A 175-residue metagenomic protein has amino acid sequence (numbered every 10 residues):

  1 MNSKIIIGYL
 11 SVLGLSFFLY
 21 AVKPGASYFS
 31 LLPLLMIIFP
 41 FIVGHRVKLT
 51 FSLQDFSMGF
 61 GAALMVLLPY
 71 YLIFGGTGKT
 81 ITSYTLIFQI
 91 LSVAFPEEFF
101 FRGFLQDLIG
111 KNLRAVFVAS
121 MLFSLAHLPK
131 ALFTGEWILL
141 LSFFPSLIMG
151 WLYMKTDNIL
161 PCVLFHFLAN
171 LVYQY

Functional and structural regions predicted by a protein language model:
M1-F51, L67, F133-T134, L171-Y175: N-terminal, membrane-interfacial amphipathic/helix-forming hydrophobic leader that caps and precedes the first
N2-G14, M58-A62, A115-S120, W137-S142: Short hydrophobic alpha-helical membrane-embedded segments
L13, P24, F74-G75, H127 (+1 more regions): Generic alpha-helical secondary structure signal
A21-F29, I42-F99, Q106: Juxtamembrane helix-loop-helix connectors linking adjacent transmembrane helices in multi-pass membrane enzymes
I38-P40, P69, P145, P161: Proline-rich low-complexity regions
T80-Y175: Transmembrane helix-loop-helix hairpins at the membrane interface of multi-pass integral membrane proteins
